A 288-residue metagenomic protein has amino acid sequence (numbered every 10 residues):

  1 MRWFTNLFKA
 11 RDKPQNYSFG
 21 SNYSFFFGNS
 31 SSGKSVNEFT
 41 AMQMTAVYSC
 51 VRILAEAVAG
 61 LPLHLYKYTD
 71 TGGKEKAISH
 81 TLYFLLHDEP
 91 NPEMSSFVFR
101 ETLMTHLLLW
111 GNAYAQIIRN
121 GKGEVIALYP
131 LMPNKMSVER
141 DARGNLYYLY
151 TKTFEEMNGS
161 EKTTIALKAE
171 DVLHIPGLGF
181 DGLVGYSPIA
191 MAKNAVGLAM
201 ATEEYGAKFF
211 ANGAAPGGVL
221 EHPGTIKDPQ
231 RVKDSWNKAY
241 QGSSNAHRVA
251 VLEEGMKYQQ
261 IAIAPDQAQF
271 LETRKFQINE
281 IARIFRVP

Functional and structural regions predicted by a protein language model:
M1-V287: Structured, contiguous alpha/beta core segments that scaffold functional sites
